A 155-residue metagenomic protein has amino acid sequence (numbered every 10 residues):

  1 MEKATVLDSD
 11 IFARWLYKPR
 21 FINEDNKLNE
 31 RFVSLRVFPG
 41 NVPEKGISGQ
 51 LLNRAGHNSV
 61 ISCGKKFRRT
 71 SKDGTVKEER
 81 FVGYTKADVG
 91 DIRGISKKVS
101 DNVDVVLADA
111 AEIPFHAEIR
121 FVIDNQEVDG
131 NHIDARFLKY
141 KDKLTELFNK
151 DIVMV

Functional and structural regions predicted by a protein language model:
M1-I11, L28, V37-V155: Conserved NAD+-utilizing ADP-ribose enzyme module
F12-P19: Short, surface-exposed binding/anchoring microloops in extracellular/periplasmic proteins
R31-F32: Short, conserved, GDST-rich strand-edge loop motifs in beta-rich repeat architectures
